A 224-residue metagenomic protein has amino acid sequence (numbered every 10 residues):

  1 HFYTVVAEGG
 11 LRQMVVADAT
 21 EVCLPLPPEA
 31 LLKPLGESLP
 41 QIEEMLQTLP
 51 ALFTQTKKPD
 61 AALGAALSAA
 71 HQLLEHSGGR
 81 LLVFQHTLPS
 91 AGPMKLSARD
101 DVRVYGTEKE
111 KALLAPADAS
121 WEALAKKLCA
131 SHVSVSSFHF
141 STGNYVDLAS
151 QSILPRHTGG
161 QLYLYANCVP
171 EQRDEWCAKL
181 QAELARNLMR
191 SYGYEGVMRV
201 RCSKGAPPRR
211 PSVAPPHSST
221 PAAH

Functional and structural regions predicted by a protein language model:
F2-S134, G143-S150, P155-L164, R186: Exposed acidic/Ser/Thr-rich ligand/metal-binding surfaces
A115-H224: Acidic, polar loop-rich interaction surfaces within structured domains
